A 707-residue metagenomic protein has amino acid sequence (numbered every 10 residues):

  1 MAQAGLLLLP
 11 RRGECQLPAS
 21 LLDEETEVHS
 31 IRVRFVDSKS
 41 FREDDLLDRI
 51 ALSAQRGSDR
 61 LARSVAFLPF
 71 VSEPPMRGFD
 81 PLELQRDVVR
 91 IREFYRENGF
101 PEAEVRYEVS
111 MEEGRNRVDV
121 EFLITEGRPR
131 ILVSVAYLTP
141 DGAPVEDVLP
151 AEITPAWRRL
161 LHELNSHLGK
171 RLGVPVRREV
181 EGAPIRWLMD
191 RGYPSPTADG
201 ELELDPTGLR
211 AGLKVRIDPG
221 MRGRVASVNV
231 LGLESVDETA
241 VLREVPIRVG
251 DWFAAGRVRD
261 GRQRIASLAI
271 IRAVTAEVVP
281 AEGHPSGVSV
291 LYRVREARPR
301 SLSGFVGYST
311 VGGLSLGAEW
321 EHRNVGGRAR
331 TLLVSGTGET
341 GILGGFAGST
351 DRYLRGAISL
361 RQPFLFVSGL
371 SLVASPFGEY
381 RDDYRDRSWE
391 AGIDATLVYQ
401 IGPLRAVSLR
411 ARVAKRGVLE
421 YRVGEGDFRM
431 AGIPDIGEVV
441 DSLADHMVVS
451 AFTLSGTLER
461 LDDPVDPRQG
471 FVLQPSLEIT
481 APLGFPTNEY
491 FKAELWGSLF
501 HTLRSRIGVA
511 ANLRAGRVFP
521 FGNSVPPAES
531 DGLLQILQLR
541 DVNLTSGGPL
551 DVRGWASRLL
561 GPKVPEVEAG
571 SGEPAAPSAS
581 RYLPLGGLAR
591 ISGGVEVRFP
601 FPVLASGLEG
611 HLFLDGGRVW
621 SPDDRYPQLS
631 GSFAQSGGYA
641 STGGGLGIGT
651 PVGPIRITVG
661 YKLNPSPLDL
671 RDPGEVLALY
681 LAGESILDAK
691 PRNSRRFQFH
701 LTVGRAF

Functional and structural regions predicted by a protein language model:
M1-L6: Bacterial N-terminal signal peptides
C15-L314, E319, T331-L354, I358 (+6 more regions): Periplasmic polypeptide-binding modules associated with outer-membrane biogenesis and secretion
R106, V245, P299-T310, L316-A318 (+9 more regions): Transmembrane beta-strand segments that form the barrel wall of outer-membrane beta-barrel proteins
T125, D218, R293-R295, E321-R323 (+9 more regions): Transmembrane beta-barrel domains of outer membrane proteins
S267, R300-G313, L419-L608, L612-G637 (+4 more regions): C-terminal outer-membrane beta-barrel translocator/porin domains of Gram-negative envelope proteins and their
I271-R272, R300-L302, G313, N324-L332 (+6 more regions): Repeated loop/turn-to-beta-strand initiation elements of outer-membrane beta-barrel proteins
G348-A444, L454: Transmembrane beta-barrel wall of Gram-negative outer-membrane proteins
